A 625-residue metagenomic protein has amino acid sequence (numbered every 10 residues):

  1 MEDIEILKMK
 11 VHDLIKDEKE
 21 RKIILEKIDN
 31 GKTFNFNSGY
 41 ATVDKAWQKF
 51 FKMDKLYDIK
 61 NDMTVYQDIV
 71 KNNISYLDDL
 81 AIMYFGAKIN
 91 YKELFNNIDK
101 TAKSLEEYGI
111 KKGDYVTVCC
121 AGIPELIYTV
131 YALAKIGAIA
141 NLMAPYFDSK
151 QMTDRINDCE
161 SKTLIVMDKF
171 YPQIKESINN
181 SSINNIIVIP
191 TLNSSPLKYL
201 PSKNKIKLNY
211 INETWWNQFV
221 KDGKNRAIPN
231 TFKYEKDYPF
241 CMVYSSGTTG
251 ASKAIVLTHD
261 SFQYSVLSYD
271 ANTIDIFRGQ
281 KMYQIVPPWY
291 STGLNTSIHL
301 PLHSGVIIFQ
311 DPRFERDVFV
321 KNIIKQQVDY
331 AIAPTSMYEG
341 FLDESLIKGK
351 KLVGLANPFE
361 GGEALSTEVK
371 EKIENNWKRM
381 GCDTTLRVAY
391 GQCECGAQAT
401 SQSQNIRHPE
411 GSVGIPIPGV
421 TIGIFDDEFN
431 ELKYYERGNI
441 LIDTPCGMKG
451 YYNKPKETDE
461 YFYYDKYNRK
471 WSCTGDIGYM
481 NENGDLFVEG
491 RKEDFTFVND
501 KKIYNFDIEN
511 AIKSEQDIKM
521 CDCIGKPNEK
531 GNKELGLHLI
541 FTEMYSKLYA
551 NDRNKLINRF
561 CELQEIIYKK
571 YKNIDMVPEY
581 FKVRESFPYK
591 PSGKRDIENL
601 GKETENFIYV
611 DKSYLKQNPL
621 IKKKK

Functional and structural regions predicted by a protein language model:
Y84-I89, A102-F147, I285-V286, K502: Conserved AMP-binding/adenylate-forming
N90-K92, T231-F232, F240-Y264: Conserved AMP-binding A3 loop
F95-T101, A227, K236, I255-F277 (+2 more regions): Conserved structural elements of the adenylate-forming
F147, D154, L164-V166, A331 (+4 more regions): AMP-binding/adenylate-forming catalytic core of the ANL superfamily
N217, V328-A333, L342-P409, T421: Gly/Ser/Thr-rich phosphate-binding loop
Q263-K281, W289-Y330, E344: Conserved AMP-binding/adenylation subdomain of ANL enzymes
I415-G419, N430-Y463, K501-I503: Conserved ATP/PPi-binding loop(s) of AMP-dependent carboxylate-activating enzymes
T496, D522-I524, G536-H538, L563-K625: Conserved C-terminal "lid"/linker of ANL adenylate-forming enzymes
